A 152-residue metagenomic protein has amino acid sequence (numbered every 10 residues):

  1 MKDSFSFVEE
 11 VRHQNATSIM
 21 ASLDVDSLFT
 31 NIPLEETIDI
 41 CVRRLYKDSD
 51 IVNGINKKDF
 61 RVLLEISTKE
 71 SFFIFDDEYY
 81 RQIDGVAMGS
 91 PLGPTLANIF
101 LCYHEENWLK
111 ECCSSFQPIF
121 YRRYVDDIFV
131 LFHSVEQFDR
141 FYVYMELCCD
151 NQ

Functional and structural regions predicted by a protein language model:
K2-Y144, C148-C149: Conserved polymerase palm-domain catalytic core
